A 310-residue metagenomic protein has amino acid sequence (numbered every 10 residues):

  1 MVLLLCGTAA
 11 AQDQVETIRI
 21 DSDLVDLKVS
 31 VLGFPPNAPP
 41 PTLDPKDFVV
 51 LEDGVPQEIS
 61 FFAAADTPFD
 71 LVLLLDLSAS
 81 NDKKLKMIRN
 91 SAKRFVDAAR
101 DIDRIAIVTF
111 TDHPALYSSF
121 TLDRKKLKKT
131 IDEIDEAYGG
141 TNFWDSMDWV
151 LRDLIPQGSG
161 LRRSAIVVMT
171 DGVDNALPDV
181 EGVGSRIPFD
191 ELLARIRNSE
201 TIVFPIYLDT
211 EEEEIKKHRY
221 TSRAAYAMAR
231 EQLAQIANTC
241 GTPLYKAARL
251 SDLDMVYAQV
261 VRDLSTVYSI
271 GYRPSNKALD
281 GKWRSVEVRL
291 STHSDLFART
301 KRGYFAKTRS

Functional and structural regions predicted by a protein language model:
M1-G7: Bacterial N-terminal signal peptides
A11-S310: Scaffold/interface architecture of coatomer-like assemblies
